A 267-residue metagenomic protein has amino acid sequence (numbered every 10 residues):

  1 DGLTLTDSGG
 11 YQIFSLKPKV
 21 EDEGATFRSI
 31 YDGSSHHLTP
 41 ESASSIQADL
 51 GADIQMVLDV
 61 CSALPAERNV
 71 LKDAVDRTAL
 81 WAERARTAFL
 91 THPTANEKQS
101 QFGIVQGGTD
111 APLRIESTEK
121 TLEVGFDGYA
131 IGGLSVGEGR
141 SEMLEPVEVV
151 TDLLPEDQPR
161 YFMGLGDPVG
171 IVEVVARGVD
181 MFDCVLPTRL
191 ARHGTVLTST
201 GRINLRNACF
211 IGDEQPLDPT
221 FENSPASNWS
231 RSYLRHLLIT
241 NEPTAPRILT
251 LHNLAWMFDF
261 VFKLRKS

Functional and structural regions predicted by a protein language model:
D1-T94, I203, A208-I211, I239: Non-catalytic, usually N-terminal nucleic-acid engagement modules in DNA/RNA processing proteins
A43, A74, T78-W81, A85 (+5 more regions): Alpha-helical packing segments of well-folded alpha/beta enzyme cores
D49, L80, R84, V124 (+3 more regions): Residue-level signal for well-ordered alpha-helical scaffold segments within enzymatic catalytic domains
D59-P65, T220-S267: C-terminal extensions of enzymes
L80, E145, V169, R177 (+4 more regions): Generic recognition of stable, solvent-exposed alpha-helical segments in well-folded globular domains
A88, H92, N96-D218: Glycine-rich phosphate/ribose-binding loops and adjacent secondary-structure elements that form binding surfaces
